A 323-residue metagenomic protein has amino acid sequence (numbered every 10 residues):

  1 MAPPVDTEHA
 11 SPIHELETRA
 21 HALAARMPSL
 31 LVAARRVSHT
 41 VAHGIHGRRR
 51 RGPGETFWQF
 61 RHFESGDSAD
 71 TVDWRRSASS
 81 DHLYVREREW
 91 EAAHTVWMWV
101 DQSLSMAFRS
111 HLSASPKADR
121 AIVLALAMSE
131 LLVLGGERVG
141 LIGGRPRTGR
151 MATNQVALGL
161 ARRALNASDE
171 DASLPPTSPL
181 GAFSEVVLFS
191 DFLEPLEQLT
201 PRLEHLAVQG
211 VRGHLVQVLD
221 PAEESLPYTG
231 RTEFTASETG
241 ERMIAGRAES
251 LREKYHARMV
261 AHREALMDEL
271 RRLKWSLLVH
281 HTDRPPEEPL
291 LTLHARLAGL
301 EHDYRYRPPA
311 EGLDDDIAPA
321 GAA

Functional and structural regions predicted by a protein language model:
M1-R49, F57, H62-D67, R76 (+1 more regions): Exposed, interaction-prone extracellular/peripheral surfaces
D70: Conserved AdoMet
D73: Short, Gly/Ser/Thr-enriched beta-strand-loop segments that form substrate-interacting elements of hydrolase/peptidase
